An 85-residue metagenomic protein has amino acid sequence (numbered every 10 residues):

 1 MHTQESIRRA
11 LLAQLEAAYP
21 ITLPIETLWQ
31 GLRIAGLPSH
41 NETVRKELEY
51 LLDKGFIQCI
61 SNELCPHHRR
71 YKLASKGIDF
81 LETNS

Functional and structural regions predicted by a protein language model:
M1, A10, L32, N62-L64 (+1 more regions): Long, compositionally biased intrinsically disordered regions
M1-T22: Short alpha-helical segments that sit at the start of domains
I21-L32: Short acidic, hydrophobic short linear motifs in intrinsically disordered regions
P38-D53: Short amphipathic alpha-helical interaction segments
L52-N62: A short, conserved structural fragment
L64-L73: Minor-groove-contacting beta-hairpin "wing" of winged helix-turn-helix DNA-binding domains
K72-S85: Short, amphipathic alpha-helical interaction segments positioned at domain boundaries
